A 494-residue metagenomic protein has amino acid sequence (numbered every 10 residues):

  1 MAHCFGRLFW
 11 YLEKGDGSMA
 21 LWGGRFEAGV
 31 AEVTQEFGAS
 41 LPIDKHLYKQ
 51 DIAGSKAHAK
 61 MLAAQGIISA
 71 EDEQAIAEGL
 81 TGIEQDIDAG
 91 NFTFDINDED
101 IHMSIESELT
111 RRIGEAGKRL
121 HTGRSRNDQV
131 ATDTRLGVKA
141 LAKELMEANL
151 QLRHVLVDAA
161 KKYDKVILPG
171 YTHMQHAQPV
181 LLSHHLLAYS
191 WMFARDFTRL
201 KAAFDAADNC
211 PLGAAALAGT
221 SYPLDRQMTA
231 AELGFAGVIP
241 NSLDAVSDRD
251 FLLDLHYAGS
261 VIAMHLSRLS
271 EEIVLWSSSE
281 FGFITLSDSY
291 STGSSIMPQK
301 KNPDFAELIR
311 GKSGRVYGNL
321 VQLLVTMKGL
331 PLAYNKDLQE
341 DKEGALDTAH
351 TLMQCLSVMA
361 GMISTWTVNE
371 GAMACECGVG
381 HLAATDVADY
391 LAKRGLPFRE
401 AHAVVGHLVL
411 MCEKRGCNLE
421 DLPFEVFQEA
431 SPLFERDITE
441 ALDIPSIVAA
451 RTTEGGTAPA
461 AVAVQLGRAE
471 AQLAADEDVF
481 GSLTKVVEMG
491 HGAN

Functional and structural regions predicted by a protein language model:
G15-G219, L224-A231, T292-G293, D304 (+4 more regions): A helix-coil-helix interface module used to build multimeric assemblies and to scaffold catalytic/cofactor sites
S18-G54, E115-A116, M297-N494: Glycine-rich cofactor/substrate-binding loops
R135, K139-M146, L150, V157 (+10 more regions): Short amphipathic alpha-helical segments with heptad-repeat character
G234-V325: Acidic, glycine-rich loop-and-beta core segments that form the ion-binding/anion-interacting portion of active sites
